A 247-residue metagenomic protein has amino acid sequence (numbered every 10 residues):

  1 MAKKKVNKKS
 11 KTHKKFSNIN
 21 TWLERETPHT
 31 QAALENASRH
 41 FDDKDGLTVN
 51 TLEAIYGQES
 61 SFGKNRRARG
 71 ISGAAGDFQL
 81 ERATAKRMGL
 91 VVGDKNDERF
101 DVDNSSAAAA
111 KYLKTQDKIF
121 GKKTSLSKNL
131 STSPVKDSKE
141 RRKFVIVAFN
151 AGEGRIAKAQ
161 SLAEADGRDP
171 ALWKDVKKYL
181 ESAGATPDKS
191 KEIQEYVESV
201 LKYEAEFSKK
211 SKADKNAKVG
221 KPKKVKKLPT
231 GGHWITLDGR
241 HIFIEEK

Functional and structural regions predicted by a protein language model:
K4-T27, H40, A83-K247: Non-catalytic cell-wall polysaccharide-engagement segments
T30, T48, S105: Hydrophobic (often cysteine-bearing) scaffold residues that line and stabilize catalytic clefts of nucleotide/cofactor
R39-L47: Short, charged helix-capping/linker segments at alpha-helix termini
G46-A54, A75, V135-V147: Alpha-helical scaffolds flanking conserved acidic
Y56-K64, E153: Short alpha-helix boundary/capping elements
E59, A68-R69, A74-G89, A109: Active-site cradle of extracellular carbohydrate-active enzymes
N65-G70, K158-L162: Short, solvent-exposed loop/turn and secondary-structure capping segments
